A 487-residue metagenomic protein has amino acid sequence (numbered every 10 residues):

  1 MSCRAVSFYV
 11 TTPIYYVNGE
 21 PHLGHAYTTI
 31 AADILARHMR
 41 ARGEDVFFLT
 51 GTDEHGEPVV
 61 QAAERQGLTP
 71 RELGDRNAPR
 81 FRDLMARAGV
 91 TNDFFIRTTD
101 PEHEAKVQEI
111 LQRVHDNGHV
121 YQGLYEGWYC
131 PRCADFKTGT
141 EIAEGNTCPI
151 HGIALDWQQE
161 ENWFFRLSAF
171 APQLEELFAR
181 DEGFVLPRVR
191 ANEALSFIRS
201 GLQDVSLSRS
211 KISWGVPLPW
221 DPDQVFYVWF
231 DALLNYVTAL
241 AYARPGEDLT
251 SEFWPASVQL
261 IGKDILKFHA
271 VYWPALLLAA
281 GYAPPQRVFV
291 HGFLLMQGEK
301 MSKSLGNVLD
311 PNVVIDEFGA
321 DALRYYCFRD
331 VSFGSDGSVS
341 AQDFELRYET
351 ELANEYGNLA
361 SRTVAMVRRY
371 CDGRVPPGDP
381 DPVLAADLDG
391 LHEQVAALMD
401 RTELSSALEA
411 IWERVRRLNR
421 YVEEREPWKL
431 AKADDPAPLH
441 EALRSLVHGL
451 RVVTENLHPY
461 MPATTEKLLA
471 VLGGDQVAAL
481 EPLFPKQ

Functional and structural regions predicted by a protein language model:
M1-S7, I14, F47, G51 (+7 more regions): Basic, alpha-helical terminal appendages of large translation-related enzymes
S2-T50, E102-K106, I150-H151, W157-R369 (+1 more regions): Structured secondary-structure scaffolds
T52-P58: Short, charge-patterned binding micro-sites
A62-D75: A charged helix-plus-loop insertion that forms the helical arch/lid used to bind and gate nucleic-acid substrates
E72-D93: A glycine-rich helix N-cap at a beta->alpha junction
T99-H119, Y129: Feature captures the FAD/FMN-dependent oxidoreductase FAD-binding
N117-A171, E175: Cys/His-rich short segments
L266, D330, G334, D343 (+3 more regions): Active-site-proximal binding-pocket segments
